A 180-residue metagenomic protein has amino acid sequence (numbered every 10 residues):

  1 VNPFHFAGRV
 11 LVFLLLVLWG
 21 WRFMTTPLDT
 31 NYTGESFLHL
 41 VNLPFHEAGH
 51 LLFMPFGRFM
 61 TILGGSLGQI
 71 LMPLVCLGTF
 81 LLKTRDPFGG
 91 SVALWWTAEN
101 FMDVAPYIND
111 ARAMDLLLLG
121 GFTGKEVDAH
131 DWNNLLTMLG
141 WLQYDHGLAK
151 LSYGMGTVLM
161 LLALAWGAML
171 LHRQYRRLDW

Functional and structural regions predicted by a protein language model:
V1-T30, R58-W180: Metalloprotease/metallohydrolase-associated module, dominated by Zn2+-dependent proteases
T25-V41: Interfacial/capping segments of alpha-helical transmembrane domains
G34, L38, F53, F88-S91: Generic hydrophobic alpha-helical membrane-segment signal
H39-M54, G65: Active-site recognition of the HExxH zinc-binding catalytic motif
